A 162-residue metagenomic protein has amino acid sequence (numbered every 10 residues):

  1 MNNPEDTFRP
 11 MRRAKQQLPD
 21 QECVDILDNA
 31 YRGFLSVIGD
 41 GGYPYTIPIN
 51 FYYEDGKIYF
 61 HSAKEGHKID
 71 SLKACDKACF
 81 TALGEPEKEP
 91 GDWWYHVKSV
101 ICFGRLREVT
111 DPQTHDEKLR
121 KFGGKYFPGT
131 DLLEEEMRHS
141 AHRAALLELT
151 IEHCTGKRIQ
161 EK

Functional and structural regions predicted by a protein language model:
M1-K15, E87-K162: Charged, gly/pro-rich active-site loop segments
M1-N3, L27, K64-H67, E148: N-acyltransferase acceptor-side catalytic subdomain
D6-F34: Short, basic/aromatic recognition patches
I26-L27, S71-L72, F122: A generic structural signal for nonpolar/aromatic side chains embedded in well-ordered alpha-helices
A30-K64, F80: Short beta-strand segments
V37-G39, A82-G84, I151-H153: Short, structured patches in soluble enzyme cores that scaffold and shape functional sites
H61, H67-D92: Helix-adjacent hinge/juxtasegments
